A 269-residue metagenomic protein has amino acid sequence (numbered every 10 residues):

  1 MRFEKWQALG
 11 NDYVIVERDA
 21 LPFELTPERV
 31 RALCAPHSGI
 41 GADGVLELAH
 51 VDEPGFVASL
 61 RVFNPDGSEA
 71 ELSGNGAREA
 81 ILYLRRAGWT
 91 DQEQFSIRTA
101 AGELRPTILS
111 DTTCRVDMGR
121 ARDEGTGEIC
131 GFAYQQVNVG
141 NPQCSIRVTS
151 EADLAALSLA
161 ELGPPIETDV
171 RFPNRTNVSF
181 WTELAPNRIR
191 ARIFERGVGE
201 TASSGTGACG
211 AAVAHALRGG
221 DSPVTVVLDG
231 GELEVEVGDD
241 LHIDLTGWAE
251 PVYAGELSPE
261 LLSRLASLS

Functional and structural regions predicted by a protein language model:
M1-S110, S145-S269: A glycine-rich beta-to-alpha transition motif near the start of alpha/beta enzyme domains, typified by
M118-Y134, L159-E161: Active-site glycine-rich loop that binds ribose-phosphate moieties when present
R120-R122, V139-Q143, A249: Glycine-rich beta-alpha junction loops
E128-A155: Internal active-site segments that recognize and position negatively charged phosphoryl groups and nucleotide moieties
